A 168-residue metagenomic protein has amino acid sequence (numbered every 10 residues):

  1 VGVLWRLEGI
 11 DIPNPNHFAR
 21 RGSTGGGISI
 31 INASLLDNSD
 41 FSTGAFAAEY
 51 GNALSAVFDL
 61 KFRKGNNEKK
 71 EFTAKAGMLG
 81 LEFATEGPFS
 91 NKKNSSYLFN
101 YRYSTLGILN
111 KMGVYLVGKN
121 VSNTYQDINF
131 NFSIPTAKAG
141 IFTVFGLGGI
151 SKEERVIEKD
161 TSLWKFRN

Functional and structural regions predicted by a protein language model:
V1, I12, R63, L79 (+3 more regions): Structural signature of outer-membrane beta-barrel domains
V3, L35, E68-F72, K93-Y97 (+1 more regions): Outer-envelope beta-barrel architecture signal
I10-F41: Short acidic/polar hinge/loop motifs at secondary-structure boundaries that mediate gating or recognition
G22-S29, F41-G44, E49-F72, G87: N-terminal periplasmic accessory domains that precede and gate Gram-negative outer-membrane beta-barrel machines
L54-A56, K70-F72, L79-F83, Q126-F130 (+1 more regions): Hydrophobic, lipid-facing positions within transmembrane beta-strands of outer-membrane proteins
F62, A76, G87-F89, I134-T136: Residue-level signature of outer-membrane beta-barrel architecture
F72-M78, F99-T105, V144-I150: Transmembrane beta-barrel strands of outer-membrane/channel proteins
V121, G140-N168: Flexible loop and strand-edge segments within Gram-negative outer membrane beta-barrel domains
